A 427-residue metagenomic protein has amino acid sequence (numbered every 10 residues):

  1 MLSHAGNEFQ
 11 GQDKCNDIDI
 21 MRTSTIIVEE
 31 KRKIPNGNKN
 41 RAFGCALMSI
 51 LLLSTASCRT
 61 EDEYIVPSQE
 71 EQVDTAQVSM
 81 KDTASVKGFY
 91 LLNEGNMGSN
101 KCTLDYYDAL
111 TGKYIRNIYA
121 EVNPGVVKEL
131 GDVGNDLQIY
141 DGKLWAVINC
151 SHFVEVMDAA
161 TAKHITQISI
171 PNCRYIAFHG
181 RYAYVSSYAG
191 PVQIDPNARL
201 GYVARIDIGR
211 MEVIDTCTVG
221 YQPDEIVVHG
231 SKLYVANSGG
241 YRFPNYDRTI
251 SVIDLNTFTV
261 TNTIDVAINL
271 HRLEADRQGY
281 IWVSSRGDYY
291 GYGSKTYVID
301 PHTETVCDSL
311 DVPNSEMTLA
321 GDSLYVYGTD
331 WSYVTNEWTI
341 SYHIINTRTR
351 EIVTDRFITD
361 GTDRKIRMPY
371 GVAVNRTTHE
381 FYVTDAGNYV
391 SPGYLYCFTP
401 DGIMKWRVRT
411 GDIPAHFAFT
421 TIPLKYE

Functional and structural regions predicted by a protein language model:
A5-E8: Short hydrophobic alpha-helical segments enriched in small aliphatic residues
D13, D17-D19: Intrinsic-disorder-associated, low-complexity terminal segments enriched in Asp/Asn/His/Tyr and depleted of Lys/Arg
S24-C45: Bacterial N-terminal signal peptides that target proteins for export
L47-L52: Hydrophobic helical h-region of N-terminal Sec-dependent signal peptides in bacterial secretory/periplasmic proteins
S54-S57: C-terminal motif of bacterial Sec signal peptides marking the signal peptidase cleavage site
R59-E427: Predominantly soluble domains enriched in secretory-pathway, periplasmic, or organellar proteins
